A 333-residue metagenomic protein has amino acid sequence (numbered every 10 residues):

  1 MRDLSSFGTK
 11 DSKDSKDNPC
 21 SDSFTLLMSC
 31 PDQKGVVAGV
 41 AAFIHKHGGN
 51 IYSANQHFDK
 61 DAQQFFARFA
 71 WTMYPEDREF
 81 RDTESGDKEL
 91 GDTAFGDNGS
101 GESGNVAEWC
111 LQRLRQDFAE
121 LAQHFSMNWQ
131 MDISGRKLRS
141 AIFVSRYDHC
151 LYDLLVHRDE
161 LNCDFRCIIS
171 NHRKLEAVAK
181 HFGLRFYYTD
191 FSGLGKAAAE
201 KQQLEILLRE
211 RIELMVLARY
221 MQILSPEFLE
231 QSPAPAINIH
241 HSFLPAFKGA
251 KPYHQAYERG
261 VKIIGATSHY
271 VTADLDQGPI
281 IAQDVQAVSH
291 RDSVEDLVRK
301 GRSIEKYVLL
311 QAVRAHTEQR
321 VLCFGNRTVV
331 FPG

Functional and structural regions predicted by a protein language model:
R2-F7, K16-F80, E102-K137: A conserved regulatory-domain signal marking ACT and ACT-like small-molecule sensing domains and adjacent regulatory
D3-G8, T83-S85, V329-G333: A short, highly charged, low-complexity intrinsically disordered segment
S5-G8, G91, G96, E205-R209: Compositionally biased amphipathic helical and low-complexity segments enriched in hydrophobic
D11-D17, D77-D97, E102: Asp/Glu-rich intrinsically disordered low-complexity tracts
L27, T83, K88-G91, Y257 (+1 more regions): A residue-level detector for conformationally permissive "hinge/kink" positions
K60-A62, A70-D77, E102-G333: One-carbon transfer enzymes
